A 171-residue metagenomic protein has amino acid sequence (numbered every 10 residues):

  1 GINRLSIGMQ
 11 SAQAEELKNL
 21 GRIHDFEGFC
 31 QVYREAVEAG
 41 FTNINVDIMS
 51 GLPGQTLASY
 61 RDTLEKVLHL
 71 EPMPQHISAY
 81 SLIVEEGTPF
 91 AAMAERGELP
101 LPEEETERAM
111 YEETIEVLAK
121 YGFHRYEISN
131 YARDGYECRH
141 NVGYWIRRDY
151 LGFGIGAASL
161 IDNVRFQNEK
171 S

Functional and structural regions predicted by a protein language model:
G1-S171: C-terminal scaffold of the Radical SAM
